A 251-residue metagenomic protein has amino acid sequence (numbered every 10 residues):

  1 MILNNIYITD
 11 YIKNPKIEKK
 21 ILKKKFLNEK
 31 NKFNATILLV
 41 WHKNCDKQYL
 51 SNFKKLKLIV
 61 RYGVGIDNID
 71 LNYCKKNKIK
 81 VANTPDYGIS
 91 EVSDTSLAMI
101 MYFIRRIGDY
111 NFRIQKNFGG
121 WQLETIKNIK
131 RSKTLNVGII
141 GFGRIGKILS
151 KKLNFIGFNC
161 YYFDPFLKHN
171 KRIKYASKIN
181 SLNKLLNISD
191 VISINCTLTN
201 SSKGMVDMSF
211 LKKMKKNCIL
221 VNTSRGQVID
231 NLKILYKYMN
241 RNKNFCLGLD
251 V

Functional and structural regions predicted by a protein language model:
M1-A82, N187, D207: An N-terminal-biased, well-structured beta-alpha scaffold segment characteristic of Rossmann-like dinucleotide-binding
K43-Y49, F166-V251: Rossmann-like adenosine-cofactor binding region
F53-L58, N77-K80, F158, K216-C218 (+1 more regions): A short helix->loop->beta-strand "cap" motif at the edges of active sites that frequently abuts
T84-N136, I148-K151: Phosphate-binding beta-alpha-beta segment of Rossmann-like dinucleotide-binding domains, i.e., the NAD(P)
G138-G141: Conserved N-terminal Rossmann-fold NAD(P)-binding element of oxidoreductases
I145: Hydrophobic/small residue at the entry helix of a nucleotide-binding pocket
S150, N154, M239: Gly/Ala-rich phosphate-binding loop of Rossmann-like dinucleotide-binding domains, activating on the conserved
Y161: Conserved beta-strand positions in the Rossmann-like core of class I SAM-dependent methyltransferases
